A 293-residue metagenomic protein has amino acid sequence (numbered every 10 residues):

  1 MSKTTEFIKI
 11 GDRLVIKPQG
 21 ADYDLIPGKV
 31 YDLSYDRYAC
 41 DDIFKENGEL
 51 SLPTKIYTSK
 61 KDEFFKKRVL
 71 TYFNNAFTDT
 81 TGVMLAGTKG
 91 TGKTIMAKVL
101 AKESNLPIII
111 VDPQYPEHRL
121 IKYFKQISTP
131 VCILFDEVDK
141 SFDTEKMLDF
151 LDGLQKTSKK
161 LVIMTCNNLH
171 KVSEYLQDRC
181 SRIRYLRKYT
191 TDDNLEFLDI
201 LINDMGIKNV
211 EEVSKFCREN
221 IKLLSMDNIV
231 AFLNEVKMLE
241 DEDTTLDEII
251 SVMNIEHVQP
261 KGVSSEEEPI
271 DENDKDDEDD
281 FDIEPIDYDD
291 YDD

Functional and structural regions predicted by a protein language model:
M1-K29, E46, T54, D178-D293: C-terminal alpha-helical "lid" subdomain
F44-G82: Pre-Walker A (pre-P-loop) alpha-helix and adjacent loop at the N terminus of AAA/AAA+ ATPase modules, a conserved
E63, A101-P130, T144-E145: Short glycine-rich substrate-engagement loop in P-loop NTPases that contacts/grips substrate
A76-A97: Walker A/P-loop nucleotide-binding motif
V83, I133-D136: Hydrophobic positions in the central parallel beta-sheet of the AAA+
A97-K98, K102, I229: Hydrophobic transmembrane helix bundles of membrane-integrated enzymes that assemble and modify cell-envelope
Y115-P116, D139-K140, N168-V172, T190-E196: Conserved nucleotide-binding/hydrolysis micro-motifs of P-loop NTPases
D139-S181: Conserved catalytic/switch belt of AAA+ P-loop NTPases
